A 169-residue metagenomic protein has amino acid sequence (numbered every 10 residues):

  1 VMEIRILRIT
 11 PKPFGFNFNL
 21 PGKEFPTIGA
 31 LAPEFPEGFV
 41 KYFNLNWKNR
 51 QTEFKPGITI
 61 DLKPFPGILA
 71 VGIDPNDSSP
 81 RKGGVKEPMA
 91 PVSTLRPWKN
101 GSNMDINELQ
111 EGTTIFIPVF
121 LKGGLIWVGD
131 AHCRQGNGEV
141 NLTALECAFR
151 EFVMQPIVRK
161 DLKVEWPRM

Functional and structural regions predicted by a protein language model:
E3-Q110, F116: Intrinsically disordered, low-complexity linker/loop segments enriched in Gly/Pro and charged/polar residues
I106-Q110, T114-M169: Extended, low-polarity segments enriched in aliphatic/aromatic residues
